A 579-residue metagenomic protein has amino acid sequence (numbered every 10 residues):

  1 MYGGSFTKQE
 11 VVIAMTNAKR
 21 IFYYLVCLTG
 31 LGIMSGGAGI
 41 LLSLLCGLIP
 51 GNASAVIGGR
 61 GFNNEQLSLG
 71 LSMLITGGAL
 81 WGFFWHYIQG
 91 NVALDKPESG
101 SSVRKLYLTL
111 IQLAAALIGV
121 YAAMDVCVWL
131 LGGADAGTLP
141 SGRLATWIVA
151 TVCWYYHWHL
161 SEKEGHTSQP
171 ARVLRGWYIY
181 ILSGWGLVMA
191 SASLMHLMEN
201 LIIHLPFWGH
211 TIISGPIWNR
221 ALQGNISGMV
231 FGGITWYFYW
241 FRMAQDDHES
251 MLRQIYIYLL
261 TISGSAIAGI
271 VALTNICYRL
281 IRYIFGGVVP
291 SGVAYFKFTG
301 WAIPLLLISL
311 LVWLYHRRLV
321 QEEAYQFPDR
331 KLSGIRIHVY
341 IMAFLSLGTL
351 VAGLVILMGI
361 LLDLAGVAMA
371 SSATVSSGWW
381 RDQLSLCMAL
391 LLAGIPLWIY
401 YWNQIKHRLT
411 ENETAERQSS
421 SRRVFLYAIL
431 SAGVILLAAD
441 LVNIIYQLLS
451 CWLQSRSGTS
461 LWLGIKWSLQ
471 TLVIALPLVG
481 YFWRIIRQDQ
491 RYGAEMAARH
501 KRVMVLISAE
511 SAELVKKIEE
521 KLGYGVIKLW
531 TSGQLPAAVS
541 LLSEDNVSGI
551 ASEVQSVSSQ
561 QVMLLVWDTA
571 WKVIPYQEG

Functional and structural regions predicted by a protein language model:
M1-V12: N-terminal amphipathic/basic-hydrophobic helices that include classical n-h-c signal peptides and signal-anchor
E10-E510, L514-E578: Hydrophobic/aromatic interaction determinants used to assemble and anchor large protein complexes
